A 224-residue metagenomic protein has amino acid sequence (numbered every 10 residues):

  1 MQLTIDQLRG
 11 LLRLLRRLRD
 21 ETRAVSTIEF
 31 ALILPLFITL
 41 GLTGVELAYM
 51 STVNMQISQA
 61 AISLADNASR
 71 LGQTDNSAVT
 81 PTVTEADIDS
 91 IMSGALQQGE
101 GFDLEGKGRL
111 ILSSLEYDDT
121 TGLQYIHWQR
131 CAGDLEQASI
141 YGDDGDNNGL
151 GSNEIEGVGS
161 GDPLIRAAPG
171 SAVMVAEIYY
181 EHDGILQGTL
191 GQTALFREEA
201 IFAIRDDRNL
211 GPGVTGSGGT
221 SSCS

Functional and structural regions predicted by a protein language model:
M1-R23: N-terminal leader/signal peptides at the extreme start of proteins
R23-T39, E46: N-terminal signal-anchor/signal peptide hydrophobic helix marking the start of the first transmembrane segment
L42, T52-V53: N-terminal leader/pro-regions and domain N-caps
L47, S51, A60-N76, A95: N-terminal alpha-helical signal peptides/signal-anchor transmembrane segments
L71-S93: Short, glycine/small-hydrophobic-rich surface segments
S93-F102: Amphipathic alpha-helical regulatory segments at dimerization interfaces that relay allosteric signals between sensory
L96, G106-L195, G213-S217: Intrinsically disordered, low-complexity regions enriched in Pro/Ser/Thr/Gly and acidic residues
G191-S224: Compact beta-sheet-dominated globular domain cores
